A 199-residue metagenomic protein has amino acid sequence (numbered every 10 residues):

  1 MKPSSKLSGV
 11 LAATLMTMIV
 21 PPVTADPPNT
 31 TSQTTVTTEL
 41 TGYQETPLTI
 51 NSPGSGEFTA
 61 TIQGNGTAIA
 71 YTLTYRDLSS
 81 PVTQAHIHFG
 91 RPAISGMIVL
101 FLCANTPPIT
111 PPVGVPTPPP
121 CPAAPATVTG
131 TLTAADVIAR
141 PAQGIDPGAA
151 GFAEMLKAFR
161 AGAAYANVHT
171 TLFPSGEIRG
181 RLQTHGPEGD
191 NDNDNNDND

Functional and structural regions predicted by a protein language model:
M1, D190-D192: Generic low-polarity alpha-helical segments
M1-V10: Bacterial N-terminal signal peptides that target proteins for export
G9-M18: Bacterial N-terminal signal peptides
P21-A25: Sec/Tat signal peptide C-region and signal peptidase I cleavage site
D26-D190, D199: N-terminal leader/targeting pre-sequences
